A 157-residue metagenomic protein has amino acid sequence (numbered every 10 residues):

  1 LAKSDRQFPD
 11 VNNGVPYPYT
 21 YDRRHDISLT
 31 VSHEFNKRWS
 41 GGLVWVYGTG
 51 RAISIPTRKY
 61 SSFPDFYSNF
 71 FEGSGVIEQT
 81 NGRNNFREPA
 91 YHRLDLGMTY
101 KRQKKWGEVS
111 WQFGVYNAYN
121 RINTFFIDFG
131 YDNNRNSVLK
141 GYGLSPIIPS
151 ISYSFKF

Functional and structural regions predicted by a protein language model:
L1-I55: Gram-negative outer-membrane beta-barrel transporters
A2-N12, E72-T80, G130-R135: Flexible, solvent-exposed coil segments and beta strand-coil junctions, predominantly the extracellular/periplasmic
N12-P18, N81-N85, N136-G141: Extracellular loop and loop/strand-boundary signature of outer-membrane beta-barrel proteins
T20-R24, N84-D95: Outer-membrane beta-barrel signature, preferentially recognizing the C-terminal barrel domain of Gram-negative
D22, E78-T80, R102: Hydrophobic alpha-helical segments, principally membrane-spanning helices and signal/leader peptides
H33, R38-S40, W45, Q79-G82 (+1 more regions): Hydrophobic transmembrane alpha-helix bundles
Y47-S74, P89-R93, T99-F157: C-terminal beta-signal and adjacent terminal beta-strands/loops of Gram-negative outer-membrane beta-barrel proteins
